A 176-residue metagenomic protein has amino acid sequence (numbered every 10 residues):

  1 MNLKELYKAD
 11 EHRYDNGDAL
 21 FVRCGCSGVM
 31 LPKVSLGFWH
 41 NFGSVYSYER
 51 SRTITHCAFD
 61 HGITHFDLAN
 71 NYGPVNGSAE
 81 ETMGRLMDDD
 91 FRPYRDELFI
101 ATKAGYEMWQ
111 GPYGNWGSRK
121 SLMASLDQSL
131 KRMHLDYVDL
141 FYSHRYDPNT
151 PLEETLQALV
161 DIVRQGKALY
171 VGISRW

Functional and structural regions predicted by a protein language model:
M1-L98, D136: N-terminal binding-site loop/beta-alpha segment at the start of enzyme catalytic domains that lines or forms
M30-L31, F38, I63, Y106 (+2 more regions): Catalytic cores of transferase enzymes with a strong primary signal for eukaryotic protein kinases
L36, L68, T102, L140-S143 (+1 more regions): Conserved beta-strand positions
I54, H61, T82, A104-G105 (+3 more regions): Short alpha-helical scaffold segments that flank and stabilize functional sites
A79-M83, D96, I100, S118 (+2 more regions): Generic hydrophobic, aliphatic-rich segments that mediate packing or membrane embedding
D90-G117: Structural motif corresponding to the early beta-alpha repeats
E107-W176: Glycine/proline-rich, positively charged, aromatic-decorated active-site loop/lid region on the catalytic face
